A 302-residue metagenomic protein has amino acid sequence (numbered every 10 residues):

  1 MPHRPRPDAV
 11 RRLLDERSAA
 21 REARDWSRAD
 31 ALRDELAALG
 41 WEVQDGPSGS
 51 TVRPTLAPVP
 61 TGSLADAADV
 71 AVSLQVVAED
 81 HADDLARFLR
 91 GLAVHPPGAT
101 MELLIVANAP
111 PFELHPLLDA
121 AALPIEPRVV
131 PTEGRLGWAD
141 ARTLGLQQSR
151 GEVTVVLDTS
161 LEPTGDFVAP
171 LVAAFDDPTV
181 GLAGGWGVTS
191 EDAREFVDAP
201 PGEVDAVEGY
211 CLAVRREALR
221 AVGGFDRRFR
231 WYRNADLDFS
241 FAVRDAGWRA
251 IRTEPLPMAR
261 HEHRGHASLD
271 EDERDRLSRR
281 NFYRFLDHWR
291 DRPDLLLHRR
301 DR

Functional and structural regions predicted by a protein language model:
G62, A67, G181-G185, E191 (+4 more regions): C-terminal, non-catalytic tails of nucleotide-sugar-dependent glycosyltransferases
R90-T100: Short, acidic, metal-binding catalytic loop of nucleotide-sugar glycosyltransferases
A107-P116, L161: A conserved acidic beta->alpha catalytic loop
T132-S149, D198: Glycine-rich, basic loop-to-helix element that forms the pyrophosphate-binding segment of sugar-nucleotide handling
A139, F196-E217, A221, Y232 (+1 more regions): A recurrent flexible, glycine/aromatic-enriched loop bordering the glycosyltransferase active site that acts as
T154: Short aromatic/hydrophobic "clamp" motif used to bind/position activated sugar donors
E162-F196: Conserved donor NDP-sugar-binding/catalytic core segment of glycosyltransferases
P170, C211-V214, A218-G223, R228-L256: A short, conserved alpha-helix in the catalytic core of glycosyltransferases
